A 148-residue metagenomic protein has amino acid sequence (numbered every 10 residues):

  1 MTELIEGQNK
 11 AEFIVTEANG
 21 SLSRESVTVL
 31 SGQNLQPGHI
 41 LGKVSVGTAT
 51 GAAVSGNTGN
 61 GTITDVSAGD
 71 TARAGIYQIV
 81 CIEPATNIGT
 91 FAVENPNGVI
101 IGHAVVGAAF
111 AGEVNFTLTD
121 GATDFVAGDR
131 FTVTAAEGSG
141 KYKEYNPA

Functional and structural regions predicted by a protein language model:
M1-A148: Surface-exposed, low-hydrophobicity beta-strand/loop segments enriched in small/polar/acidic residues
